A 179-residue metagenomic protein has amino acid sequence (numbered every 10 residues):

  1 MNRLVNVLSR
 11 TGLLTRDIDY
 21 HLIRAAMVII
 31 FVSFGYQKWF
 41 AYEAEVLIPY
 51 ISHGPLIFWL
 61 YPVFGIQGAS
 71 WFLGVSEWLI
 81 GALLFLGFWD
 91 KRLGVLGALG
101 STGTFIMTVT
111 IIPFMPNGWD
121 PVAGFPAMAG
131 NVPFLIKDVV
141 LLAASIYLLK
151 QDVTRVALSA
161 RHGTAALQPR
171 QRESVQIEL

Functional and structural regions predicted by a protein language model:
M1-L179: Membrane-interface extramembranous regions
